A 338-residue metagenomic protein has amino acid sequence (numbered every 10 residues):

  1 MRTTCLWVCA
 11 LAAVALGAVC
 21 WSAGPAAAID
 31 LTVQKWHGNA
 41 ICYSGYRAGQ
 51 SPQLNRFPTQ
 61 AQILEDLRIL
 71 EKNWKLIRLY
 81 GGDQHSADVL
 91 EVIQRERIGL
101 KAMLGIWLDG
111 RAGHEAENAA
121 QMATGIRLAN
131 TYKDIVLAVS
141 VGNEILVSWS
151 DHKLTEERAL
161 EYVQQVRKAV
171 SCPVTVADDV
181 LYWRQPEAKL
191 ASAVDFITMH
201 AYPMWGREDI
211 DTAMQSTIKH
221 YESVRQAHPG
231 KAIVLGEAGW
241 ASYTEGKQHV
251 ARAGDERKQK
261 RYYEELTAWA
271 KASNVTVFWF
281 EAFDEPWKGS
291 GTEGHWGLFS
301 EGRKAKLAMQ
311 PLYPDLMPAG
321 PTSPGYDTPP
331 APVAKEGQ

Functional and structural regions predicted by a protein language model:
T32-K35, N39-A40, A48-N55, A251-A253 (+1 more regions): Aromatic-rich peripheral "rim/lid" segments of glycoside hydrolase catalytic domains that contact and position glycan
G38, C42-G105, G110-E115: N-terminal carbohydrate-binding/catalytic regions of secreted carbohydrate-active enzymes
Q53, D88-P173: Substrate-binding cleft of extracellular glycoside hydrolase catalytic domains
I77, V139, I197, E237 (+1 more regions): Conserved, mostly hydrophobic/aromatic
Q84-V89, A120-L128, D178-K189, T217-E222 (+1 more regions): Alpha-helical scaffolding within the catalytic cores of extracellular/periplasmic polymer-degrading hydrolases
L104, L137, D178-T217, W240-A241: Aromatic- and acid-rich polysaccharide-binding/catalytic face of secreted or lumenal carbohydrate-active enzymes
D151, Y202-W205, P229-Q259, F283-G289: Active-site clefts of carbohydrate-active enzymes
V166-R184, K231-A238, V275-W287: Aromatic-lined carbohydrate-recognition surfaces of secreted/lumenal glycan-active proteins
